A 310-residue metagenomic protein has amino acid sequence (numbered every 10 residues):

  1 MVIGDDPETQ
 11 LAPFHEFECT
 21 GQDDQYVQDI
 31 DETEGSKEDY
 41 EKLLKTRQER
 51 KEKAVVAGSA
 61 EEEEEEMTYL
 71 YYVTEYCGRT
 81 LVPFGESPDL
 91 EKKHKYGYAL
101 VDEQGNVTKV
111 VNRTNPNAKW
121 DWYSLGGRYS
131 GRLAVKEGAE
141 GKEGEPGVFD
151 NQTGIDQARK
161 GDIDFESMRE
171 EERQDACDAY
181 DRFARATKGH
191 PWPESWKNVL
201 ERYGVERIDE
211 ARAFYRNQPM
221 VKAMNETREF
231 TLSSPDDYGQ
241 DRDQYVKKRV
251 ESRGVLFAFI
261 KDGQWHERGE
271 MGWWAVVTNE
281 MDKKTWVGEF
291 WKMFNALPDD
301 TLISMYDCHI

Functional and structural regions predicted by a protein language model:
M1-E289, A296: Acidic (Asp/Glu-rich) sequence patches and key acidic residues that form negatively charged surfaces used
K284-I310: Secondary-structure-rich domain cores
